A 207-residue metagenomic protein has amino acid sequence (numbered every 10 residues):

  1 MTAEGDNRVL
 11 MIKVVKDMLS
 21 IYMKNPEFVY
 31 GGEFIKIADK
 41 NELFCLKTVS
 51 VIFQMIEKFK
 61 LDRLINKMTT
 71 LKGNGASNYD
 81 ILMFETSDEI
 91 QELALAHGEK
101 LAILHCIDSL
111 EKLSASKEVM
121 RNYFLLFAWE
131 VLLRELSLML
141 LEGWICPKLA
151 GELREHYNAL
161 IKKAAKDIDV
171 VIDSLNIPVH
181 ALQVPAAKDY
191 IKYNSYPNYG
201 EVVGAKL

Functional and structural regions predicted by a protein language model:
M1-L207: Flavin-dependent oxidoreductase catalytic core characteristic of acyl-CoA dehydrogenase/oxidase-like enzymes
